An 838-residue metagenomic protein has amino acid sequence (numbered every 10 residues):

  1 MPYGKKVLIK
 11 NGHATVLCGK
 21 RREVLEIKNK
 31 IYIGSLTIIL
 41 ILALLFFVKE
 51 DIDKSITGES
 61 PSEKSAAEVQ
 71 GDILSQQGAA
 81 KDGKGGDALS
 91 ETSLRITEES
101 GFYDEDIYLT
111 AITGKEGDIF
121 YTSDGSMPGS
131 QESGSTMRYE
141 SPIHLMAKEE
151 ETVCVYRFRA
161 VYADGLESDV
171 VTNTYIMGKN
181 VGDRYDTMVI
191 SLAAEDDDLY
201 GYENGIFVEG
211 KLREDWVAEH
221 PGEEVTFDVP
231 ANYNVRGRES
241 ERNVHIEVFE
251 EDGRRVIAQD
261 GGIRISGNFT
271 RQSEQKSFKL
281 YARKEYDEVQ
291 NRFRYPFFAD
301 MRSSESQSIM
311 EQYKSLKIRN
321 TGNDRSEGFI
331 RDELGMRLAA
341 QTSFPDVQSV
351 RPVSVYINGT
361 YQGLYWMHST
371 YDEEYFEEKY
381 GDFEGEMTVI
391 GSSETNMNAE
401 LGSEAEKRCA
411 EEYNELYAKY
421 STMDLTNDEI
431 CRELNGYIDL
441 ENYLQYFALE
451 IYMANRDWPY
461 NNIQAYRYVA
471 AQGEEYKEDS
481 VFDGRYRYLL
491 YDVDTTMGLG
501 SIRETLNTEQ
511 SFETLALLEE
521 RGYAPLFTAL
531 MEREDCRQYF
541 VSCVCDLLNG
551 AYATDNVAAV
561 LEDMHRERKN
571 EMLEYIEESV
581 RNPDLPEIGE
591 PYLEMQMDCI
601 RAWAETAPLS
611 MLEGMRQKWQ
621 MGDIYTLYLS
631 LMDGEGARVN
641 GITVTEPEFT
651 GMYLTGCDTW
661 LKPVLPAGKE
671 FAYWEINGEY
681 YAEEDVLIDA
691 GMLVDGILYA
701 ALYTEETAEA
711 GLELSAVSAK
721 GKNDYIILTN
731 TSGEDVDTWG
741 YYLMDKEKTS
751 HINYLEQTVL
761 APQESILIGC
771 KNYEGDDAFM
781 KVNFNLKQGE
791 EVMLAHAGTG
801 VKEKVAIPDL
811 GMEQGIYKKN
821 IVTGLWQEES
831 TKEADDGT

Functional and structural regions predicted by a protein language model:
Y3-E26: Short, Lys/Arg-enriched N-terminal segments with co-localized hydrophobic residues within the first ~10-30 amino acids
K28-V235, N243, V248-E250, I257-G262 (+5 more regions): Short, compositionally stereotyped local motifs that mark structural "simplifiers"
E140, V153-V155, T172, T187-V189 (+14 more regions): Extracellular structured ligand-interaction cores
Y185-E195, S273-Y286, Q312, E384-G385 (+3 more regions): Short, surface-exposed secondary-structure junctions/capping segments
M188, D197-K211, G222, V235-R236 (+8 more regions): Middle-to-C-terminal accessory/interaction subdomains
L192, E219-E400: Conserved ATP-binding subdomain of kinase catalytic cores across diverse folds
E705-T838: Activation on beta-sandwich/Ig-like modules and their edge loops
